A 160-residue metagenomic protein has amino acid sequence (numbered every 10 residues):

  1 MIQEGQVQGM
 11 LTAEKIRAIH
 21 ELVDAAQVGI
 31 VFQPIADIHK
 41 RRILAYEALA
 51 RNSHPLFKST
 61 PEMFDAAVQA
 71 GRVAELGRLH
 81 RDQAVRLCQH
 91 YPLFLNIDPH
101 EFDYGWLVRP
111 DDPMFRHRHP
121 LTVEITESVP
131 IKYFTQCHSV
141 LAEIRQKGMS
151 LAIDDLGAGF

Functional and structural regions predicted by a protein language model:
I2-Q3, I16, K58-E62, V68-C88: Juxtadomain coupling helices with adjacent low-complexity linkers
E4-A66, I153: Active-site core of bacterial EAL-family cyclic-dinucleotide phosphodiesterase domains
Q6, L22-D24, G71, I125-S128: Short, contiguous strand/loop micro-motifs
L44, R72-L141, M149: Catalytic core of bacterial c-di-GMP phosphodiesterases, primarily the EAL and HD-GYP domains, capturing alpha-helical
H54, A67-G71, P99: Conserved protein-kinase N-lobe ATP-binding Lys motif
S59, A158-F160: Interdomain coupling helix/linker and adjacent catalytic-core signature of nucleotidyl signaling output domains
E127, D154-L156: Walker B catalytic acidic pair
